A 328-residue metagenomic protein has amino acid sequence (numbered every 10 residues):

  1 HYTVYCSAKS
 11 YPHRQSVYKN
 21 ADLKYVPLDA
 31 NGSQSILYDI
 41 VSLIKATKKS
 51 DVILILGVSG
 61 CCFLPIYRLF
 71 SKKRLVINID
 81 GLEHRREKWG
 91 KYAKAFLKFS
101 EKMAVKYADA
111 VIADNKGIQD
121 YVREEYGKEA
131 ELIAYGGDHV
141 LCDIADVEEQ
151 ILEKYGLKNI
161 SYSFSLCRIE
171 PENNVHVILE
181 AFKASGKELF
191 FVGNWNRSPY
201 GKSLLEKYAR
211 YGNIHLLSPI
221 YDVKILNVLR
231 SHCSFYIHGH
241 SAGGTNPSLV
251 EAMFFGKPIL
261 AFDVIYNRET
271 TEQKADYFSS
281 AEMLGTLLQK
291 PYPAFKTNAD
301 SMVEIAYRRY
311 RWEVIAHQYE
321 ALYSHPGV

Functional and structural regions predicted by a protein language model:
H1-G32, G117-E125, N196, Y200: N-terminal strand-loop element at the rim of the active site of nucleotide-sugar-dependent glycosyltransferases
Q34-T47, D51-D80, G244: An aromatic- and histidine-rich active-site surface loop
I44-T47, L69, A93-V111: Membrane-proximal helix-turn-helix segments that form the acceptor-binding/catalytic region of lipid-linked
R74-I77, E101-E148, L157-I160, S165: Donor nucleotide-sugar binding/catalytic pocket of nucleotide-sugar-dependent glycosyltransferases
K154-N173, L179-V192: Conserved donor-binding/catalytic core segment of Leloir-type glycosyltransferases
G193, G201-V223: Nucleotide-activated donor-binding/catalytic signature segment of Leloir-type glycosyltransferases, i.e., the conserved
F235, F254, P258-A261: Short hydrophobic beta-strand element within catalytic cores of glycosyltransferases and related nucleotide-activated
P293-G327: A charged, aromatic-enriched C-terminal amphipathic alpha-helix characteristic of glycosyltransferases across folds
